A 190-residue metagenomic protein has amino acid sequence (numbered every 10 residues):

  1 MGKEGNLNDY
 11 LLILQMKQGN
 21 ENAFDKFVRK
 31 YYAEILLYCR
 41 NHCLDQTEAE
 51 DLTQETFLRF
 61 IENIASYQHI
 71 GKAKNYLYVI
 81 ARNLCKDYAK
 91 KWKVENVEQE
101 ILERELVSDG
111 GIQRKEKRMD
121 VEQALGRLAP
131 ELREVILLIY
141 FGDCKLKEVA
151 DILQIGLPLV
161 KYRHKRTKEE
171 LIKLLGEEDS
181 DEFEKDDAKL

Functional and structural regions predicted by a protein language model:
M1-E34, N41, G126, L153 (+2 more regions): N-terminal module of bacterial RNA polymerase sigma factors
G5-N6, D87, V94-R118: Internal acidic/polar
K17-Q18, D45, E55-K72: Sigma70-family region 2
L37, D51-L58, G71-N83: Structural recognition of an alpha-helix C-terminal capping motif at a helix-to-coil junction
T56, I80, I136, E148-A150 (+1 more regions): Hydrophobic positions on the alpha-helical face of helix-turn-helix-like DNA-binding modules
A65-H69, V79-E98: Arg/Lys-rich amphipathic alpha helix in sigma70-family domain 2
K115, L125-R133: Short helix-coil-helix linker/hinge
L132, F141, K147, D151-E178: DNA-recognition helix of helix-turn-helix
